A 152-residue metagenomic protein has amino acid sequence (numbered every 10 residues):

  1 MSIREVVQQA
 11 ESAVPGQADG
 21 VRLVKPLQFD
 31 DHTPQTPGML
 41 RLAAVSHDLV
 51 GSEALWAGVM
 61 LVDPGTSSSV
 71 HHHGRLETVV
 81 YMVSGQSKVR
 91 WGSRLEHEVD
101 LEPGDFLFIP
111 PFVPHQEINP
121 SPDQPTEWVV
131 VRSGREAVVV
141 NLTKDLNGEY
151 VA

Functional and structural regions predicted by a protein language model:
M1-A54, S69, L142-A152: A short, N-terminal "cap"/entry segment at the start of jelly-roll beta-barrel domains of the cupin/DSBH fold
P37, L42, A54-A57, V99 (+2 more regions): General detector of folded, globular domains
P37-G38, A54, R75-L76, Q124-P125: Short acidic/glycine-enriched loop/turn segments that link adjacent beta-strands
V50, R75, R94, P122-D123: Short strand-connecting beta-turns/loops that link adjacent beta-strands
E53-L55, H72-H73, L101, P120-P122: Short glycine/proline-enriched turns and hinge-like loops at secondary-structure junctions
A57-M60, V79, F108, D123-N141: A short hydrophobic beta-strand segment most commonly corresponding to one strand of the jelly-roll/cupin
D63-G65, W91, L101-S121, V131-S133: Conserved metal-binding segment of the jelly-roll/cupin
S67, R75-P103, V113: A short beta-strand-loop-beta hairpin characteristic of the jelly-roll/cupin
